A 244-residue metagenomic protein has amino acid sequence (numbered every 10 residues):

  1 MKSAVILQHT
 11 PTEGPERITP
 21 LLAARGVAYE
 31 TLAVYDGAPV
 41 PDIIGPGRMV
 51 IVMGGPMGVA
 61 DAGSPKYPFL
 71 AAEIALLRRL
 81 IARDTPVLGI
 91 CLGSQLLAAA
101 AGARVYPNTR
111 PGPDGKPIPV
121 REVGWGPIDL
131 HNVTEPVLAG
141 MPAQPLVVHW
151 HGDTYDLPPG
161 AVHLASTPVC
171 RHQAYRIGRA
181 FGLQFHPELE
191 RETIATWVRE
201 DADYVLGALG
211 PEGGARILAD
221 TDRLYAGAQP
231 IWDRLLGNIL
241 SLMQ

Functional and structural regions predicted by a protein language model:
M1-V5: Extreme N-terminal starter segment of soluble prokaryotic enzymes
L7-H9, V34, L92: Cofactor-binding loop segments of dinucleotide-utilizing enzymes, especially the Rossmann-like FAD- and NAD(P)+-binding
T12-R17: Short N-terminal binding/cap micro-motifs at the start of the first secondary-structure element
P20-L88: Flexible gly/pro-rich beta->alpha loop and the following alpha-helix that scaffold active-site loops
D61-P65, A99, T109: Conserved catalytic-core motifs of eukaryotic protein kinase domains, centered on the activation segment
L80-R104: Catalytic nucleophile loop
A103-E192: Pocket-forming structural segment of enzyme catalytic cores
L189-Q244: Acyltransferase
